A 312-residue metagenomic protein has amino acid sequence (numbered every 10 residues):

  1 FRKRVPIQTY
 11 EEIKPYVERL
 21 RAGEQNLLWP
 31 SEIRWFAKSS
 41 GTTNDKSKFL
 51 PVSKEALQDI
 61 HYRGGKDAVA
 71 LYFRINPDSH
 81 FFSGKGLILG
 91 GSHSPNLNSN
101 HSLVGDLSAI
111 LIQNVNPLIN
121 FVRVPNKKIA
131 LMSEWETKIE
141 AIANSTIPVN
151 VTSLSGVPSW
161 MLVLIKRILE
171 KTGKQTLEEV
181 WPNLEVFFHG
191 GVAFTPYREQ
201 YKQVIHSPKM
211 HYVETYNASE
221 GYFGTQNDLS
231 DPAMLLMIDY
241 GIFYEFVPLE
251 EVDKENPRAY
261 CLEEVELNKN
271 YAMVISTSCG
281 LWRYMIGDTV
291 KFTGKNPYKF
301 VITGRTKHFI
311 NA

Functional and structural regions predicted by a protein language model:
F1, V5, Y16, A22-G23 (+1 more regions): Active-site glycine/GP-rich loop and adjacent strand/helix microenvironment that borders small-molecule binding pockets
F1-A37, S47-V52, D59, D67-D78 (+1 more regions): Active-site diphosphate/adenylate-binding microenvironment
F36-D45, A218-E220: Ser/Thr-glycine-rich phosphate-binding loops at phosphate-binding pockets of nucleotides, nucleotide cofactors
D45-L50, F309-N311: Short small-residue beta-strand/loop micro-motif enriched in glycine and branched aliphatics
E55-H61, F188, S219: Long, hydrophobic, well-ordered secondary-structure blocks that form the structural core and pocket-lining surfaces
A70-P117, I129: Conserved AMP-binding loop of ANL adenylate-forming enzymes
